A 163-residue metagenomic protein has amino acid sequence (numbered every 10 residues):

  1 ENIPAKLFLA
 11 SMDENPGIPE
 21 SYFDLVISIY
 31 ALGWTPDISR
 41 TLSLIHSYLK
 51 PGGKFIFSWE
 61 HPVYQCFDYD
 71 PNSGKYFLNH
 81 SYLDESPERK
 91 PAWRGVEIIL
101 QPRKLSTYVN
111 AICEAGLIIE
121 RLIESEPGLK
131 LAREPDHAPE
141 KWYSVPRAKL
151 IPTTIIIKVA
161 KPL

Functional and structural regions predicted by a protein language model:
N2-E14: Conserved SAM-binding strand-loop segment of SAM-dependent methyltransferases
G17-V26: A short acidic, Gly/Pro-enriched loop at the edge of an enzyme's catalytic core that lines a small-molecule cofactor
Y30-G33: Short catalytic micro-motifs in class I SAM-dependent methyltransferases
S39-K54: A short glycine-rich, Lys/Arg-flanked "PGG" loop and its adjoining helix->strand segment in the class I
K54-E88: Conserved class I S-adenosyl-L-methionine
W59, V63-Q65, A92-T107: Acceptor-substrate binding/catalytic loop of class I
I98-L122: Short alpha-helix
A115-L117, P139-L163: Core SAM-dependent methyltransferase catalytic element
